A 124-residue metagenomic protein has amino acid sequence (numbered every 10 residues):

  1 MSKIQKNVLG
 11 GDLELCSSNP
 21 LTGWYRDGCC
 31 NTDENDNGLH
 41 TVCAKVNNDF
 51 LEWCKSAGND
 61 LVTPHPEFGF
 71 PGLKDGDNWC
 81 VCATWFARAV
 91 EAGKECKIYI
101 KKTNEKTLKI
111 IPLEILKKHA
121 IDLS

Functional and structural regions predicted by a protein language model:
M1-D49, A120-D122: Extended boundary segments
K45-D60: Short, basic/aromatic beta-hairpin or loop at an interaction surface
V62-G69: Short alpha-helix capping/helix-loop boundary micro-motifs
F86-K109: Short, compositionally biased
N104-S124: Glycine- and charge-enriched low-complexity intrinsically disordered segments
